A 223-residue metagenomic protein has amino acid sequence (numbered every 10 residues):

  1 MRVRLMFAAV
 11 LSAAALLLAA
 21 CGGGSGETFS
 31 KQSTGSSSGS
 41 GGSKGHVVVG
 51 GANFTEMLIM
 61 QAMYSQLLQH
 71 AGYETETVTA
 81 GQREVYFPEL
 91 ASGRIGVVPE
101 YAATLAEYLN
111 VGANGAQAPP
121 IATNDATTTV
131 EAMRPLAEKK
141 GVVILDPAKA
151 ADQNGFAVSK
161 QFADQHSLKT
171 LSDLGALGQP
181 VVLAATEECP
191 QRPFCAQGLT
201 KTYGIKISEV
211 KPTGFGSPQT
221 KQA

Functional and structural regions predicted by a protein language model:
L17-A20: C-terminal motif of bacterial Sec signal peptides marking the signal peptidase cleavage site
G22-G26: Bacterial signal peptide processing site
S43-M57, E74-T79, Q179-A184: Short, well-ordered beta-strand elements
T55, T77-P88, E187, E209-Q222: Short helix-initiation/N-cap motifs at beta->coil->alpha
A62-L67, E84-G96, Q197-T202, F215-A223: Short helices/loops that flank or line small-molecule/ion binding pockets
Y64-A71, S172-E209: Ligand-binding cleft/hinge of the Venus flytrap
T79-R83, G93-R94, V98-A106, T128-V130 (+2 more regions): Beta->alpha turn/N-cap motifs
A122-L183: A conserved helix-loop-strand patch within extracytoplasmic ligand-binding domains of the periplasmic binding
